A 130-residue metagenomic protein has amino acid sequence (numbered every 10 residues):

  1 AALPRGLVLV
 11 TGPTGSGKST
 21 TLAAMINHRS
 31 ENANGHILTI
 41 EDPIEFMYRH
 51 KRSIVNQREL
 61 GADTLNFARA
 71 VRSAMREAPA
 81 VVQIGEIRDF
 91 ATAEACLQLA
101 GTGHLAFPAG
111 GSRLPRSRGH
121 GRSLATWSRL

Functional and structural regions predicted by a protein language model:
A1-L130: Short, flexible helix-loop junctions that flank or precede catalytic/ligand sites
